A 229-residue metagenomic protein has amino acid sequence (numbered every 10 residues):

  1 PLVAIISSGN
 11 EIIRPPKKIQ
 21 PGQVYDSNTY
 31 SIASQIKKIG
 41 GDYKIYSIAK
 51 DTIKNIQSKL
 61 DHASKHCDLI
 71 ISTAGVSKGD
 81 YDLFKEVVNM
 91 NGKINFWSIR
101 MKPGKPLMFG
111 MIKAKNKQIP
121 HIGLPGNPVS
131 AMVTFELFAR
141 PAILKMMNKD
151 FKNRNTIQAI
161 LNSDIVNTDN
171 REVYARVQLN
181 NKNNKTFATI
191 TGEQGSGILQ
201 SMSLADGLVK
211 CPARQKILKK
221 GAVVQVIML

Functional and structural regions predicted by a protein language model:
P1-S72: Phosphate-binding glycine-rich loops and their immediate beta-loop-alpha structural context
N10-E11, G75-K78, G126: Short glycine-rich anion-binding loops that position phosphate/pyrophosphate groups of nucleotides and phosphorylated
P15-I19, S58, D82-F84, M111 (+1 more regions): Short acidic, glycine/serine/threonine-rich loops at helix termini
Q35, I39, L69, E86-N89 (+2 more regions): N-terminal intrinsically disordered, low-complexity, charge/repeat-rich segments that act as generic
D68-K78, G92: Catalytic-core segments of thiol-dependent peptidases
A74, D80-D82, G104: Conserved PLP phosphate-binding loop immediately N-terminal to the Schiff-base lysine helix in PLP-dependent enzymes
G79-N91: Short Gly/Thr/Asp-enriched flexible loops that form oxyanion-binding sites at enzyme active sites
M90-L229: Flexible glycine/proline-rich
